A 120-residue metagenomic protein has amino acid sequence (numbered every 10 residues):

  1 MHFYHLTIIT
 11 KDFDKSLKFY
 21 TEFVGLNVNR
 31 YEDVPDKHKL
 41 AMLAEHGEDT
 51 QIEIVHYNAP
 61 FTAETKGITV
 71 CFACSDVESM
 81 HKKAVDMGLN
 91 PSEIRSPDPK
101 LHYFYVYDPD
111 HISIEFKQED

Functional and structural regions predicted by a protein language model:
M1-H2, T62-G67, P97-D98: Short glycine-enriched loop/turn motifs at secondary-structure junctions
M1-L17, I68-V70, D120: N-terminal beta-strand motif that seeds the catalytic metal site of vicinal oxygen chelate
T7-D49: Core segments of cupin and vicinal oxygen chelate
D12-F13, C74-E78: Helix N-cap motif at beta-to-alpha junctions
F19, E78-K83: Short amphipathic alpha-helices within nucleic acid-binding modules
Y31, H81-D120: Vicinal oxygen chelate
L40, C71, Y103-F104: Short hydrophobic/aromatic beta-strand element in the GNAT-like acyltransferase core that lines or flanks the acyl-donor
H46-T50, P60-F61, V77-E78: Short, charged/polar surface micro-motifs in flexible loops or helix N-caps
